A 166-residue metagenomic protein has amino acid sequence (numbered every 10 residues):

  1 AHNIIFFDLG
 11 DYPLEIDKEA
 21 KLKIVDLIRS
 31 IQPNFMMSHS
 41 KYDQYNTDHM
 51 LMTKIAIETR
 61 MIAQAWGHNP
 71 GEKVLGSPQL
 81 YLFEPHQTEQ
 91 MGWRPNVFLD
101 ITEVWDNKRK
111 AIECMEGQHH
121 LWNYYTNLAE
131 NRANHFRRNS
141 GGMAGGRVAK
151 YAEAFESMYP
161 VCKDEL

Functional and structural regions predicted by a protein language model:
A1-Y12: A conserved beta-strand->alpha-helix junction
L14-L166: Metal-dependent de-N-acetylase/amidase catalytic core
